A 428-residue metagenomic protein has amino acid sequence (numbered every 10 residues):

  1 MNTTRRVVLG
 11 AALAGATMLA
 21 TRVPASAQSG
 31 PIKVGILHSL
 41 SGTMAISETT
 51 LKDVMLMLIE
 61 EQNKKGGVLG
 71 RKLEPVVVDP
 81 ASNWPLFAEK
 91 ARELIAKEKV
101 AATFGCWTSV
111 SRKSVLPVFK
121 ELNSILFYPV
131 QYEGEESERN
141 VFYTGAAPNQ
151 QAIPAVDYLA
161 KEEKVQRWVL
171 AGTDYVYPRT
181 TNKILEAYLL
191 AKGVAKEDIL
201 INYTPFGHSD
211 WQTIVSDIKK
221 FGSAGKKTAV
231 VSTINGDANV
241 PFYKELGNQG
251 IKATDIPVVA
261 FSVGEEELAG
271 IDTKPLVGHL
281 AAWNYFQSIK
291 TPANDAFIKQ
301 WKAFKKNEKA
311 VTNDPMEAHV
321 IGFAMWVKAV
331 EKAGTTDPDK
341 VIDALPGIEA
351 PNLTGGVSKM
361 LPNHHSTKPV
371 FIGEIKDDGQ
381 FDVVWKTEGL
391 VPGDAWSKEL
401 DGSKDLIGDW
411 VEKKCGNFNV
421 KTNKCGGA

Functional and structural regions predicted by a protein language model:
M1-A14: N-terminal secretory signal peptides and thylakoid transit peptides that target proteins across membranes
T17-A25: C-terminal segment of classical bacterial N-terminal signal peptides
G35-V54, V78-P85, W107-V110, D174-R179 (+2 more regions): Extracytoplasmic "Venus flytrap"
I46-D53, K65-E135, T144, Y203-Q212: Beta-alpha junction/loop-to-helix N-cap segments that form part of ligand/metal-binding clefts
E89, E133-G134, N140-Q249, S288-A296 (+1 more regions): Extracellular/periplasmic Venus flytrap/periplasmic-binding protein
L94-C106, F127-P129, V169-G172, G225-G236 (+4 more regions): Periplasmic-binding protein-like
E245-V320, V330-T336, K386-T422: Extracellular/periplasmic periplasmic-binding protein-like sensory domains
E349-A428: Solvent-exposed, acidic/polar segments of extracytosolic/periplasmic ligand-binding ectodomains
